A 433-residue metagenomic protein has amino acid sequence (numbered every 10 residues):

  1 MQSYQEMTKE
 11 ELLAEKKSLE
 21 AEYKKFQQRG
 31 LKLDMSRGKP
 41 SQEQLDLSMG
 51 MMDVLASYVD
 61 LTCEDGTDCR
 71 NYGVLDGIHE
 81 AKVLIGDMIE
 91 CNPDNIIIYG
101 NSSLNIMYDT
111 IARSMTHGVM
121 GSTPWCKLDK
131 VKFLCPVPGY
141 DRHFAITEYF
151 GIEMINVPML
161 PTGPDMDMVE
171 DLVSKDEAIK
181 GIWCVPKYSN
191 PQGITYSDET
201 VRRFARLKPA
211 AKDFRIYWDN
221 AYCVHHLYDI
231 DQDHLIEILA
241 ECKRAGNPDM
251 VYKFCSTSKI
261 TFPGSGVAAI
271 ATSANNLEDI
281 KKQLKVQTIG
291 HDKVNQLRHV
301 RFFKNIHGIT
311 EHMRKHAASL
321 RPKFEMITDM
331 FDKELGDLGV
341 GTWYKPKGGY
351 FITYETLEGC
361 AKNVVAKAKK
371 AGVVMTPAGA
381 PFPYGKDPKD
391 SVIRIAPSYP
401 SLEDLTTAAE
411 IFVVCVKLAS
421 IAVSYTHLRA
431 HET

Functional and structural regions predicted by a protein language model:
Q2-D76, A81, G86-D87, K370-V373: N-terminal "arm"/small-domain region of PLP-dependent enzymes with the aminotransferase-like
T67-K212, C223-G246, V413-S424: Conserved core of the PLP fold type I
Y99, A240-R321, K333-E334: Conserved core segment of the aminotransferase class I/II
R314-T328, V340-E355: Conserved glycine-rich beta-strand-loop-beta hairpin in the small C-terminal domain of fold type I
T353-E358, M375-E410, V414-C415: Conserved PLP-binding active-site segment of the aspartate aminotransferase-like
V365-K369, I411-F412: Short amphipathic alpha-helices in soluble, non-transmembrane regions that often serve as interface/regulatory elements
T426-T433: Conserved small/polar residues in nucleotide/adenosyl-binding loops
